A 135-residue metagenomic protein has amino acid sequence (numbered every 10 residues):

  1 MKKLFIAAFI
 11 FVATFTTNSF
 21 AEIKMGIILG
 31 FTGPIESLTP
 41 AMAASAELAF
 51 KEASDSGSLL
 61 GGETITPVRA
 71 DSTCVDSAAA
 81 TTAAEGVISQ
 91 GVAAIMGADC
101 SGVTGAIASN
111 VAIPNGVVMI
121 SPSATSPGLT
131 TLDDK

Functional and structural regions predicted by a protein language model:
M1-L4: Positively charged n-region of N-terminal signal peptides that target proteins for export
A7-F15: Bacterial N-terminal signal peptides
F15-A21: Sec/Tat signal peptide C-region and signal peptidase I cleavage site
G26-E47, A70-S77, D99: Extracytoplasmic "Venus flytrap"
L29-I35, A49-G57, V87-G91, M96-D99 (+1 more regions): Sec/Tat-exported extracytoplasmic proteins
A43-P67: Signal peptide-proximal N-terminal region of secreted/periplasmic/extracellular or secretory-lumen proteins
R69-A70, V75-A93: Short, well-structured alpha-helical segments in soluble
S89-K135: Extracytoplasmic ligand/sensor domains, especially the bilobed periplasmic-binding protein
